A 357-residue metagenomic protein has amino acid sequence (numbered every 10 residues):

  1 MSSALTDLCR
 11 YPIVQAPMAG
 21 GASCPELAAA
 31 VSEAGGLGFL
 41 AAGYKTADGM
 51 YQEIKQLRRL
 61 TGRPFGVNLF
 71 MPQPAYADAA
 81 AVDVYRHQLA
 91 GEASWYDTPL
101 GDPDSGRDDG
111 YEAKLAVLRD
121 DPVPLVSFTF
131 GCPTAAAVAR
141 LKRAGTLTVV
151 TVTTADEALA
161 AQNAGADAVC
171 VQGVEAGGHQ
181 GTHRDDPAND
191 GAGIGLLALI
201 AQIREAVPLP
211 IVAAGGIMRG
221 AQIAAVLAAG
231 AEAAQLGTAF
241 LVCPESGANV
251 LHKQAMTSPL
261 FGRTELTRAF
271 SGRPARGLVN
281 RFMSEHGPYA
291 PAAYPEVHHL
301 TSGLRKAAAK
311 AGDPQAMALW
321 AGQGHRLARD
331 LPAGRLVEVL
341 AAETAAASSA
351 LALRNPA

Functional and structural regions predicted by a protein language model:
M1-A206: Active-site entrance/lid segments in N-terminal catalytic domains of soluble metabolic enzymes
A176-V212, I217-A357: Conserved active-site-proximal phosphate/metal-binding subdomains
